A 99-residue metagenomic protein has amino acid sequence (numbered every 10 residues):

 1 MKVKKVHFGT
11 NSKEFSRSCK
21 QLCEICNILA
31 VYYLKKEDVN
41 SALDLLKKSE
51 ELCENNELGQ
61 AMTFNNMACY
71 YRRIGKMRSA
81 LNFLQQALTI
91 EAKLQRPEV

Functional and structural regions predicted by a protein language model:
M1-V6, K47-L52, L88-K93: Amphipathic alpha-helical segments of tetratricopeptide repeats
K4, V31-L34, C53, R72-R73 (+1 more regions): Repeated polar recognition positions within modular binding domains
H7, L29, M67, K93-L94: Glycine-centered coil turns and helix-coil junctions that link the paired helices within alpha-helical repeat units
K13-K35, L58-R73: Conserved alpha-helical positions within TPR/SEL1-like repeat arrays
